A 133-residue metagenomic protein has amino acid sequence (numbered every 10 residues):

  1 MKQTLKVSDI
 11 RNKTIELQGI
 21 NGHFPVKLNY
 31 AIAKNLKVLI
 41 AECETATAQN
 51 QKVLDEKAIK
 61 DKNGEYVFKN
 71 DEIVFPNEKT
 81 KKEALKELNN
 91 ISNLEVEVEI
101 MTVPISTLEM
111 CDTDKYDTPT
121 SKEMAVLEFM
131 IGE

Functional and structural regions predicted by a protein language model:
M1-E133: A composition-driven surface/loop motif
